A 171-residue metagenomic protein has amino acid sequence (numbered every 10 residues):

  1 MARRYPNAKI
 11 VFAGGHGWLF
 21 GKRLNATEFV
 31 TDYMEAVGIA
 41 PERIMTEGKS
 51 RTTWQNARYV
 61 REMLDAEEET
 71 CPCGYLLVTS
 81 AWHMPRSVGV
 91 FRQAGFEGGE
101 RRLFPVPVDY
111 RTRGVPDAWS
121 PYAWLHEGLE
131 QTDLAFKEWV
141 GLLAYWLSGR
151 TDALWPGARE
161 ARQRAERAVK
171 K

Functional and structural regions predicted by a protein language model:
M1-T132: A structural signal for short, hydrophobic/glycine-enriched beta-strand patches
R111, R164-A165: Aromatic-anchored segments of alpha-helical transmembrane domains
T132-L154: A transmembrane-helix-recognition feature enriched in membrane-embedded lipid enzymes and envelope glyco-/phospholipid
R150-Q163, V169-K171: Metal-dependent phosphoester-hydrolase catalytic domains
